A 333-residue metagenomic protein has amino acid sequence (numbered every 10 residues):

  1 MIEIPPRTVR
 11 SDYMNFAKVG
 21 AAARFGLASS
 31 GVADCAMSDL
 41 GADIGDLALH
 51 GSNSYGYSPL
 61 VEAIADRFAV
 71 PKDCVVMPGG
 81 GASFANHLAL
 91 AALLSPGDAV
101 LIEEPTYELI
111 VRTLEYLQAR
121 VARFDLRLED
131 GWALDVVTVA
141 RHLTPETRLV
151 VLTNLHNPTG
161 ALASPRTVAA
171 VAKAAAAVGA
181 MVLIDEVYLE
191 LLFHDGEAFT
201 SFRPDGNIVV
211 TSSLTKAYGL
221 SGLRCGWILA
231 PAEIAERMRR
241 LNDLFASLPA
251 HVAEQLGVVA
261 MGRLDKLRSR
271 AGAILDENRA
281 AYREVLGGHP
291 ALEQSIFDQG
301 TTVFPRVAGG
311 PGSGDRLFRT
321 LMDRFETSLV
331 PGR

Functional and structural regions predicted by a protein language model:
I2-F84, L88, G262: N-terminal small-domain helix-loop-helix segment of the aminotransferase-like
G26, V258, L275-R283, Q294-V307 (+1 more regions): Conserved glycine-rich beta-strand-loop-beta hairpin in the small C-terminal domain of fold type I
A92-L114, R127: Conserved PLP-anchoring active-site segment centered on the Schiff-base-forming lysine
I102, R123, V151, I184 (+2 more regions): Hydrophobic residues in well-ordered beta-strands that form the structural core
L117, A177-V178, G206, H289 (+1 more regions): Helix C-cap/helix->beta junction micro-motif
A122, L128-H194: Active-site phosphate-binding strand-loop segment of PLP-dependent enzymes
P204-D276, R283-E284, R319: Conserved core segment of the aminotransferase class I/II
A291-E293, T302, R306-R333: Conserved C-terminal alpha-helix-loop-beta "cap" of PLP-dependent enzymes that closes/shapes the active-site mouth
